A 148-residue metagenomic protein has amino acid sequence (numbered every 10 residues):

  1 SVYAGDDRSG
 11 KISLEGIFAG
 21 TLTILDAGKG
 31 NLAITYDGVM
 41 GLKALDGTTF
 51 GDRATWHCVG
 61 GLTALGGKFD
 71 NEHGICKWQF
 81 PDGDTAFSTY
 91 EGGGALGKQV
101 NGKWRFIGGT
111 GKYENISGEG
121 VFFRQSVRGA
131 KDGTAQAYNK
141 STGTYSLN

Functional and structural regions predicted by a protein language model:
Y3-N148: Beta-strand-enriched cores of mature, soluble protein domains
